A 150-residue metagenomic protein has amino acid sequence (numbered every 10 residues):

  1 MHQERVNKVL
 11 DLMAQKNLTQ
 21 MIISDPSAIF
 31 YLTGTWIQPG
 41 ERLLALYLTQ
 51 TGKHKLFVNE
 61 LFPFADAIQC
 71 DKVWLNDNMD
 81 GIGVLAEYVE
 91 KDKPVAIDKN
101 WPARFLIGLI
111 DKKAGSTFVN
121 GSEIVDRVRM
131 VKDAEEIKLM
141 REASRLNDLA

Functional and structural regions predicted by a protein language model:
M1-L149: A composition/biophysics-driven feature that prefers long, compositionally simple stretches
